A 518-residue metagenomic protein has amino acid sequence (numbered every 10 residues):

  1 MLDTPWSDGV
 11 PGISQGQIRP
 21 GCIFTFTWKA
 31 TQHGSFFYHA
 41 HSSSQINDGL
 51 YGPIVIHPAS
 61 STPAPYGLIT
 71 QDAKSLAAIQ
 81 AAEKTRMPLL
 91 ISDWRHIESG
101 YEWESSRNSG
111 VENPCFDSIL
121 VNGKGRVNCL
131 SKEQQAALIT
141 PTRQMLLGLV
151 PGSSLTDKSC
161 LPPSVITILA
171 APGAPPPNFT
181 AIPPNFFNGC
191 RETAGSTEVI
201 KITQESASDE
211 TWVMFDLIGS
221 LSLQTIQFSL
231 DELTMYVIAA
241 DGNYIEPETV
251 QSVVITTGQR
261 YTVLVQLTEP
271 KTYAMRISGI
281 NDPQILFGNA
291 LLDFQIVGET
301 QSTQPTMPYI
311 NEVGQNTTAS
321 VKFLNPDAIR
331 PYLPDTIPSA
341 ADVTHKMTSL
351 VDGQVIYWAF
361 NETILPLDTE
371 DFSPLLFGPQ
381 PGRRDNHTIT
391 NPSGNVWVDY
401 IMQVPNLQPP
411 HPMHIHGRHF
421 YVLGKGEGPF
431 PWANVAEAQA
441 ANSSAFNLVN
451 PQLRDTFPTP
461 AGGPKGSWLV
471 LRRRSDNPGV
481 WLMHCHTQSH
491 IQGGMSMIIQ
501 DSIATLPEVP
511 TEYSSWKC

Functional and structural regions predicted by a protein language model:
M1-T31, S60-S75, N185-S206, M235-T268 (+4 more regions): Extracytoplasmic beta-sandwich strand-turn segments characteristic of Greek-key/jelly-roll folds
D3-P11, Q17-R19, D93, E98 (+1 more regions): Histidine- and aromatic-rich segments of cupredoxin/plastocyanin-like copper-binding domains
S7-G9, H41-S42, G52, E102-W103 (+4 more regions): Short coil/turn segments at secondary-structure boundaries
P20-C22, A30-Y38, S42-I46, I56: Active-site-adjacent, His/Asp/Glu-enriched structural segments that form or flank metal-binding and acid/base networks
H33, I218-L223, Q403-L407: Short solvent-exposed strand-capping/beta-turn motif centered on an Asx-Ser/Thr pair
L50-S109, W212, I245-D399, Q403-P410 (+4 more regions): Extended terminal and domain-junction accessory segments
T225-Q227, L407-P412: A short beta-turn/strand-edge loop motif at beta-sheet boundaries
